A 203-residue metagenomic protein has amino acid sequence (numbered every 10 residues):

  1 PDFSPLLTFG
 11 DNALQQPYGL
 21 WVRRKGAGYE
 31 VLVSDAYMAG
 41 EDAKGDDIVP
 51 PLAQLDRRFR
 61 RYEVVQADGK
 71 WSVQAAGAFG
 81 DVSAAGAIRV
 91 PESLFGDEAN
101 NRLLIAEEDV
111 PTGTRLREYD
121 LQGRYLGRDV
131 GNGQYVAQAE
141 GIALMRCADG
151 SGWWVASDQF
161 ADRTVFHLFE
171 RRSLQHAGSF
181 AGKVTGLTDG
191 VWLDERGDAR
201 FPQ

Functional and structural regions predicted by a protein language model:
P1-D2, P51-L52, R61-V73, E118-Y125 (+1 more regions): Short loop/turn segments immediately following beta-strands, especially the blade-tip and inter-blade linker loops
P1-D47: Asp-box/WD-like beta-propeller blade repeats and closely related beta-sheet repeat scaffolds
F3-A13, V65-R89, Y125, V130-Y135 (+1 more regions): Surface-exposed loop and turn segments in beta-propeller and other repeat-based domains that flank or scaffold
N12-R24, D81-R102, Y135-D149, T185-A199: Beta-rich, blade/repeat-based domains predominating in secreted/periplasmic proteins but also intracellular
S34-M38, A99, A106-V110, S157-A161 (+1 more regions): Short loop/turn segments immediately following the C-termini of beta-strands
G40-R57, E108-T114, Q159-T164: Short, solvent-exposed loop/turn segments at conserved positions within beta-propeller repeat blades
A106, Q134-A177, A181-G182, G186 (+1 more regions): Loop/turn-rich, solvent-exposed surfaces of beta-rich toroidal or solenoidal domains
